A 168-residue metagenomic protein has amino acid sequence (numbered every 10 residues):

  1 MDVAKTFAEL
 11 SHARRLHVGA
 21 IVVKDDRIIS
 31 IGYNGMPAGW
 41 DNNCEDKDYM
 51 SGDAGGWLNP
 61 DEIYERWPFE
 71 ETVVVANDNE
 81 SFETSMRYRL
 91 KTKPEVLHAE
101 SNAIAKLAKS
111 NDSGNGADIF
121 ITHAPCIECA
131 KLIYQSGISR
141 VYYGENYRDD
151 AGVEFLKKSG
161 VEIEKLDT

Functional and structural regions predicted by a protein language model:
M1-T168: Zinc-dependent deaminase catalytic domain
